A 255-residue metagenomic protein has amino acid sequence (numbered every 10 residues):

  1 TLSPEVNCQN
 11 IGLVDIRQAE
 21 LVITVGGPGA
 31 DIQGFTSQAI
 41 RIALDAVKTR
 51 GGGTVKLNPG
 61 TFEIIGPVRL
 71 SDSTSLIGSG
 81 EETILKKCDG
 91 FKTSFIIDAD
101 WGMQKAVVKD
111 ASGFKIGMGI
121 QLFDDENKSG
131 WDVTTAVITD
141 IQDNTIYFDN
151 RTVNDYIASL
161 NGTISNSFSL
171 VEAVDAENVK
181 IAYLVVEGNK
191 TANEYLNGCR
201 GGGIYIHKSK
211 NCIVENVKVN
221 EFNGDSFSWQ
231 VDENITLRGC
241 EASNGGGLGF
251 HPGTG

Functional and structural regions predicted by a protein language model:
T1-Y183, G188-N193: Extracellular "leader-to-stem" segments immediately downstream of a signal peptide or signal-anchor in secreted/lumenal
L2-P4, I213, F227: Tryptophan-centered motif/residue detector
Q38-I40, D72, G198-C199, R238 (+1 more regions): Extended beta-solenoid/beta-helix repeat architectures
G52-G53, I64-P67, E81, K87-C88 (+4 more regions): Short glycine/acidic-rich loop motifs that flank beta-strands on beta-rich extracellular proteins
V133, G201, S209, D232: Short coil/loop residues immediately preceding or within conserved phosphate-binding loops of NTP-utilizing enzyme
E177-G188, K210-E221, E233-L248, G255: Right-handed parallel beta-helix
